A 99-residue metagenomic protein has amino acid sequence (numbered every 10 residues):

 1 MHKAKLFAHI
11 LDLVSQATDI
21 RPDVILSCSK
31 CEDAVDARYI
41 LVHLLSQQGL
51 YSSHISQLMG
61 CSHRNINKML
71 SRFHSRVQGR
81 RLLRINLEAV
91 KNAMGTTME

Functional and structural regions predicted by a protein language model:
D12, S53: Residues within the helices of the helix-turn-helix
Q16-R38: Short, Lys/Arg-enriched anionic-surface-contact patches
A34-L50: Short, amphipathic alpha-helical "recognition" segments used to contact nucleic acids or chromatin
S46, L70-S71, V77: DNA major-groove recognition helix of helix-turn-helix
H54-L58: Short alpha-helical "recognition helix" segments of helix-turn-helix
R64: Key DNA-contact positions within bacterial/archaeal DNA-binding proteins
S75-E99: Short Lys/Arg-enriched helix C-cap and helix-to-coil transition segments that create basic nucleic-acid-contact patches
